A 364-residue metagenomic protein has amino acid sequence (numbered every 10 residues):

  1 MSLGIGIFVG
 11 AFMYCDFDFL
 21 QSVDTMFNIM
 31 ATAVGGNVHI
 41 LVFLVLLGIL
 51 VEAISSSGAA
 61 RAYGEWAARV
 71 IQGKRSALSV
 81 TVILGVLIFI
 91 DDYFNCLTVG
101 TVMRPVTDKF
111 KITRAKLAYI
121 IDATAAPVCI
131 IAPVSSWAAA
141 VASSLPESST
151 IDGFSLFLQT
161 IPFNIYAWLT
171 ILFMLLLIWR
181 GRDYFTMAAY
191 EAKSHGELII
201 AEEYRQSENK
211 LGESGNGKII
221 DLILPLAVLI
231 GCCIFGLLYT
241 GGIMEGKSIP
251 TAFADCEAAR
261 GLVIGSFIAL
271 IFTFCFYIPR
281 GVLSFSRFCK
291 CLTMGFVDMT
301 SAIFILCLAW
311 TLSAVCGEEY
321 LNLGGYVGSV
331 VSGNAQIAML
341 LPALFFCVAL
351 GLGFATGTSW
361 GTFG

Functional and structural regions predicted by a protein language model:
M1-D24, L47-G58, P146, W179-R182 (+4 more regions): Structural signal for alpha-helical transmembrane segments and their membrane-water exit/capping regions in multi-pass
M1-L3, L78-T81, A115-I130, E213-L226 (+1 more regions): Alpha-helical transmembrane segments and their helix-start/interface "positive-inside/aromatic belt" motifs in integral
I7-F8, V82-I88, V102, Y119-I130 (+5 more regions): Transmembrane helix-bundle signature of multi-pass membrane transporters/permeases
D16-A118, R280-G364: Membrane-embedded alpha-helical segments and adjacent helix-loop junctions characteristic of multi-pass solute
M26-H39, L156-N164, S214-G217, G246-G265 (+1 more regions): Interfacial loop-to-helix junctions that mark the boundaries of transmembrane helices in multi-pass membrane
H39-L46, G85, T160-L177, E257-L270: Alpha-helical transmembrane segments
D108-L198, N209-D221: Membrane-core helix-loop-helix motifs of multi-pass transport proteins
S155, T170-C256, F267-C291: Long, contiguous bundles of hydrophobic transmembrane helices that form the permeation core of multi-pass
